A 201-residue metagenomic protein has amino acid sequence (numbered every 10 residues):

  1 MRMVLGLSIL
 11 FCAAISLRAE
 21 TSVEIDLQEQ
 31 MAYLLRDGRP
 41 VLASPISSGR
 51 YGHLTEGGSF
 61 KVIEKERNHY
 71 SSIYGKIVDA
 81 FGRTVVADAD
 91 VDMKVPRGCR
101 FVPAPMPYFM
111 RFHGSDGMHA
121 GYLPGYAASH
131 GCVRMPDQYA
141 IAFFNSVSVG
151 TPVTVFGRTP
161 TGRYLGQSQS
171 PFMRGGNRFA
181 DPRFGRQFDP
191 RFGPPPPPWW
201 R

Functional and structural regions predicted by a protein language model:
M1-R2, S148: N-terminal hydrophobic targeting signals that begin at the initiator methionine
R2-A14: Bacterial N-terminal signal peptides
S8, T21, S129: Generic anion/oxyanion-binding catalytic loop in active/binding sites
L17-C99, P107-Y108, T151: Cell wall/extracellular polymer interaction/catalysis modules
H53-G57, K76-R201: Exported/periplasmic cell-wall-interacting domains
